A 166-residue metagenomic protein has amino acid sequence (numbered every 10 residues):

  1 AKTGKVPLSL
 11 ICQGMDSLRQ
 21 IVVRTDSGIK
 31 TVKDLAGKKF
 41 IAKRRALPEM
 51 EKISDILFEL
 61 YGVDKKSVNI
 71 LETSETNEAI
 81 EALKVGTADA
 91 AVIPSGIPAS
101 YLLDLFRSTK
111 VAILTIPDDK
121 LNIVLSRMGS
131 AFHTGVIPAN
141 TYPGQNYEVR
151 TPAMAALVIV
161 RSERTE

Functional and structural regions predicted by a protein language model:
T3-G14, N140-R150: A structural signal for short loop-to-beta-strand junctions that line the ligand-binding cleft of periplasmic/secreted
T3-L8, D16-L18, G37, T76 (+2 more regions): Extracytoplasmic
P7-L8, K39-R45, I159-T165: Second-shell loop/turn segments in exported
C12, V22, I41, L114 (+1 more regions): Residues in well-ordered beta-strands of folded domains
D16, R24-S27, R45, G96-I97 (+2 more regions): Solvent-exposed coil/turn segments that connect beta secondary-structure elements in extracytoplasmic/periplasmic
S17-V85: Bilobed "Venus flytrap"/periplasmic-binding protein-like clamshell domains and structurally analogous long
D64-T165: Pocket-lining segment of extracytoplasmic ligand-binding domains
